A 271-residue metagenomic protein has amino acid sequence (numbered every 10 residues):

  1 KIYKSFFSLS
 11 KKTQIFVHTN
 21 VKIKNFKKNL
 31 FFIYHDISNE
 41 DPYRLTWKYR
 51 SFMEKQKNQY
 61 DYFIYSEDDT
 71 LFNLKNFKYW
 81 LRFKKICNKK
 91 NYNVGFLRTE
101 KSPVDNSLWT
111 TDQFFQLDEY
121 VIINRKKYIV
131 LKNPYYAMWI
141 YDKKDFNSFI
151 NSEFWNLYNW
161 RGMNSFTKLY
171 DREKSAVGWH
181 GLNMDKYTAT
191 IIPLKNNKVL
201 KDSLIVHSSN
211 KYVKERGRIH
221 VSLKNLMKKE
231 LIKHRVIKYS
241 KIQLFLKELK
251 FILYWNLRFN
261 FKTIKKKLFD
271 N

Functional and structural regions predicted by a protein language model:
K1, S38-Y49, F72-N76, L169-E173: Phosphate/oxyanion-binding active-site loops and adjacent basic polyanion-contact surfaces
I2-T13: Short, acidic, metal-binding catalytic loop of nucleotide-sugar glycosyltransferases
V17-K22, F96-T99, A189-V199: Acidic carboxylate-rich catalytic motifs and surrounding loops in phosphoryl-/glycosyl-chemistry enzymes
H18-D61: Active-site-proximal specificity loops/subdomain of glycosyltransferases
Y60-L71: Short beta-strand-to-loop acidic/aromatic patch adjacent to the donor-nucleotide binding site
L74-W160: Conserved catalytic core of nucleotide-sugar-dependent glycosyltransferases
R125-V221: Catalytic core and acceptor-binding pocket of nucleotide-sugar-dependent glycosyltransferases
R218, S222-N271: Membrane-proximal basic amphipathic "stem/tether" segments
